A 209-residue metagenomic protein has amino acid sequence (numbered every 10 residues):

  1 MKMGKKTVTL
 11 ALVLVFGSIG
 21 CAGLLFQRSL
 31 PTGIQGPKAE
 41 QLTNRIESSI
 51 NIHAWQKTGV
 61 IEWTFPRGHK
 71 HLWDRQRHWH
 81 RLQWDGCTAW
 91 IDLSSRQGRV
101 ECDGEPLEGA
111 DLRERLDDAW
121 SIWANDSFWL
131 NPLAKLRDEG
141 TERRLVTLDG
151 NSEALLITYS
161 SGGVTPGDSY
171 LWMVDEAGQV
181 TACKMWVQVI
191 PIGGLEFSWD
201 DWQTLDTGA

Functional and structural regions predicted by a protein language model:
M1-K5: Short, Lys/Arg-rich N-terminal segment immediately upstream of the first membrane anchor
K6-P66: N-terminal leader/targeting segments and the immediate start of mature chains
A39, T43-S48, Q56-E62, I122-F128 (+1 more regions): Short, basic/low-complexity N-terminal boundary segments at the transition from targeting/disordered tails
I46, H71-R75, D201-W202: Extended lipid/amphipathic-ligand handling interfaces
A54-I91: Extracytoplasmic/periplasmic/luminal assembly and interaction segments in envelope/secretory/respiratory proteins
H78-D126: An acidic-aromatic
P106-L156: Hydrophobic, well-structured mid-protein blocks that either form specific transmembrane helices
D149-A209: Gly/Pro-enriched, hydrophobic low-complexity segments that function as extracytoplasmic propeptides/linkers
